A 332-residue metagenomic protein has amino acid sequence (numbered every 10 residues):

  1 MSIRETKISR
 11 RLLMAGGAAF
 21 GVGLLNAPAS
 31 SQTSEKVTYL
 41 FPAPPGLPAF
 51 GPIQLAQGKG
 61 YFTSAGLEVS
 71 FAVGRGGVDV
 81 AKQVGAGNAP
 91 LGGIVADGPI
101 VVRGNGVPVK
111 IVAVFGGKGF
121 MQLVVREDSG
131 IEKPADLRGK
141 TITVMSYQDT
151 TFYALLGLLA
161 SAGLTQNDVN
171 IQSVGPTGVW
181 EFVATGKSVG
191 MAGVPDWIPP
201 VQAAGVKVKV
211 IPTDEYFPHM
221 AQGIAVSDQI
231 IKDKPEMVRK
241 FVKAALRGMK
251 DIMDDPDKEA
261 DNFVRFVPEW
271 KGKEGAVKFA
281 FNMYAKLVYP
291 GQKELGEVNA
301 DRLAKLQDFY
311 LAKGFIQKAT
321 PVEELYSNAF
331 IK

Functional and structural regions predicted by a protein language model:
M1-I8, L12-G23: N-terminal secretory signal peptides
R10, K133-P134, D228, V322: Structural motif detector for alpha-helix initiation sites
A15, A86, G139, A203 (+1 more regions): Phosphate-coordinating loops and pocket residues in cytosolic domains that bind phosphorylated ligands
A27-S31: Sec/Tat signal peptide C-region and signal peptidase I cleavage site
Q32-T185, V189-D196, V206-D214, P218: Short, glycine-/small- and polar/acidic-enriched structural segments that line small-molecule recognition paths
G98, G178-E269: Pocket-lining segment of extracytoplasmic ligand-binding domains
D233-F315: Secondary-structure end/capping motifs
K305-K332: C-terminal solvent-exposed extensions
